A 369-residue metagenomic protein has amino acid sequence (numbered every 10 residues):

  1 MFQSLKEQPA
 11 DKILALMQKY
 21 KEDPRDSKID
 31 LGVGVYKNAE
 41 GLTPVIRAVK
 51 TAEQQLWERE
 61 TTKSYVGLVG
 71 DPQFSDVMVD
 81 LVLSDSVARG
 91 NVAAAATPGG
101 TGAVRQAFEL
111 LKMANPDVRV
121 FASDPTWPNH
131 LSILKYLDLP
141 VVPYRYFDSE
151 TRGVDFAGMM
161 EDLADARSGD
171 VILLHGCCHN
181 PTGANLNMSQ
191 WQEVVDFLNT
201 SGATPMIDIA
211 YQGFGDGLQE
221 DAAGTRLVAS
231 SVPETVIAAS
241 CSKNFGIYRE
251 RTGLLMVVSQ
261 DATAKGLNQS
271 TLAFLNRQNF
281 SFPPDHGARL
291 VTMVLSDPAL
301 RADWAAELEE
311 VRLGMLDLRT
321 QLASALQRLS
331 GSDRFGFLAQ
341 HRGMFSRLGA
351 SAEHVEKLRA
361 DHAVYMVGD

Functional and structural regions predicted by a protein language model:
M1-L68, Q278, P284, A288 (+1 more regions): N-terminal "arm"/small-domain region of PLP-dependent enzymes with the aminotransferase-like
F2, K12, P72, D76 (+7 more regions): PLP-dependent enzyme catalytic core of the Aspartate aminotransferase-like
D30-V33, P143-R145, I172-C177, M206-I209 (+2 more regions): Short beta-strands and strand-loop turn motifs
Q55, E60-N199, G213-F214, A223 (+2 more regions): Conserved core of the PLP fold type I
G224-L267: Active-site PLP attachment segment
Q269-A288, V294-A323: Structural signature of PLP-dependent enzymes
W304-A360: Conserved PLP-binding catalytic core of the aspartate aminotransferase-like
